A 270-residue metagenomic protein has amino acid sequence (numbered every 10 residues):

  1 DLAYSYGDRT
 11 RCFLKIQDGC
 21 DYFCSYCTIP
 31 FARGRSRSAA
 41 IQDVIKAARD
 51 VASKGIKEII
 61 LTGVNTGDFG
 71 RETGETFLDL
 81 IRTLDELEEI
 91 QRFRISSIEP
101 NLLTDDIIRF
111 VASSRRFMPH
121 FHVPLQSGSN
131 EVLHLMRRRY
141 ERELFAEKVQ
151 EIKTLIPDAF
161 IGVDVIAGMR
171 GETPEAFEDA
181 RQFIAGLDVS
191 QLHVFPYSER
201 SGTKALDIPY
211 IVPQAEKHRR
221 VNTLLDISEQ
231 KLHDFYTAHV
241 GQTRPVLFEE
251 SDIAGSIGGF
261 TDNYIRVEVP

Functional and structural regions predicted by a protein language model:
D1-D68, D106, F121, E143-Q150 (+6 more regions): Proteins enriched for Cys/Gly/acidic motifs involved in redox and nucleic-acid/cofactor modification
S36-D43, E72-T76, R137-L144, E172-D179 (+1 more regions): Alpha-helix N-cap and loop-to-helix initiation/capping positions
S53-P174: Conserved SAM/AdoMet-binding glycine-rich loop
F69-D85, E89, M136-R139, E199-Q230: Radical SAM enzyme [4Fe-4S]-AdoMet core and its adjacent flexible, acidic and glycine-rich loops/tails across
V123, D164, I184, L192 (+2 more regions): Hydrophobic, well-ordered secondary-structure elements that form the walls of internal hydrophobic environments
V165, F177-G186: A glycine- and small/hydrophobic-rich beta-loop-beta segment that serves as a flexible "lid/hinge" or phosphate-binding
E172, L187-V189: Contiguous mid-protein beta-loop-alpha structural module that forms a pocket-lining wall or clamp of enzyme active
D207-P270: Terminal RNA-binding accessory module
